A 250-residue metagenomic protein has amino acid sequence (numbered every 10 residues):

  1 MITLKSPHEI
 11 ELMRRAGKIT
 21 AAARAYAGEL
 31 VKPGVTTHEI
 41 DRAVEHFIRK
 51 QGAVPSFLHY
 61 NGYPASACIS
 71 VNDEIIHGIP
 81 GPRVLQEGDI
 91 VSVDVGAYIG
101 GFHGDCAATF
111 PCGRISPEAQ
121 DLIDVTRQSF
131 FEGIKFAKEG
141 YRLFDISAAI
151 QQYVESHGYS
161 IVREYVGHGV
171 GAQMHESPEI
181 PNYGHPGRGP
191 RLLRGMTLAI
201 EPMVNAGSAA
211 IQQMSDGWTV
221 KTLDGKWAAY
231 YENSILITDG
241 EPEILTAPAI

Functional and structural regions predicted by a protein language model:
M1-I250: Active-site neighborhoods and metal-handling regions in enzymes and metal-associated proteins
